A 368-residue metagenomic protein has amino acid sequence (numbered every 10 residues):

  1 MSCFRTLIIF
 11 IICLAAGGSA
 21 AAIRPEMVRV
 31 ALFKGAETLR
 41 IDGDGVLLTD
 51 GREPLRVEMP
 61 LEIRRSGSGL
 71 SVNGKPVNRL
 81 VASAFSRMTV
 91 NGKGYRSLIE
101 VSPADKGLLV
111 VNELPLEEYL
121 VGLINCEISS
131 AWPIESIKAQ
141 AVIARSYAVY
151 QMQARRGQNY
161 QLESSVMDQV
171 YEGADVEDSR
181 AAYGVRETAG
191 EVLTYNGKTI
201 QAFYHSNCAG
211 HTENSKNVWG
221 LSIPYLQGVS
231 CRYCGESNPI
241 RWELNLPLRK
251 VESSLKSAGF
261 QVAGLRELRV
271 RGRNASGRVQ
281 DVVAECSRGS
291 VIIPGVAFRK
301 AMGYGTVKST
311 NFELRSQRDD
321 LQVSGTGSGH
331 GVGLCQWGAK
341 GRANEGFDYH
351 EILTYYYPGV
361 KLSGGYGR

Functional and structural regions predicted by a protein language model:
S2-R368: Conserved, single-site charged/polar hotspot
